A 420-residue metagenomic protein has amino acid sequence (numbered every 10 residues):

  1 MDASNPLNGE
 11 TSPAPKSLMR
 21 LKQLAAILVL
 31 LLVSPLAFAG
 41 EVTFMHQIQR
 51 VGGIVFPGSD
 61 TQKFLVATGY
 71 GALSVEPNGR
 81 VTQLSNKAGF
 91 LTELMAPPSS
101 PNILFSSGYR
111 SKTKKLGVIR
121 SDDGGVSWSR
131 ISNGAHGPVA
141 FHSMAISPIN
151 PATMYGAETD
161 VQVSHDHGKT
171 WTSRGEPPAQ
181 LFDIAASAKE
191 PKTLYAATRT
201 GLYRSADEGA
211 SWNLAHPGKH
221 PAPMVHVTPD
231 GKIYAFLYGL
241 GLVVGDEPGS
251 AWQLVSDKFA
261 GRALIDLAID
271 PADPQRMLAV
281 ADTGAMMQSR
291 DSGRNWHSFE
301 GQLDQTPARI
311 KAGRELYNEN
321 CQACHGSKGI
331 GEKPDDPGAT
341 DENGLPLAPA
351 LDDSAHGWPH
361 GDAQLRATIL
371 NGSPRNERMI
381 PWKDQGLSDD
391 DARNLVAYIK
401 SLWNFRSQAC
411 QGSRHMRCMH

Functional and structural regions predicted by a protein language model:
E41-F44, Y70-A88, K115-N133, V161-G175 (+3 more regions): Asp-box/BNR beta-propeller loop motif
T43-L73: Beta-strand-rich domains and repeat architectures in extracellular enzymes and scaffolds, especially beta-propellers
G58-D60, P98-P101, P148-P151, A188-E190 (+2 more regions): Residue-level detector of Asp-centered blade-edge/turn motifs that repeat once per structural unit in beta-propeller
E300-N318, E332, C418-H420: Electrostatic cytochrome c docking/interface patches
Y317-S327, M379, L395-I399: The canonical Cys-X-X-Cys-His
G326-A367, P381: Gly/Gly-Pro-rich "capping" loops immediately C-terminal to redox-active cysteine motifs in periplasmic/lumenal
L345-S354, T368-L402, S407, Q411-H415: Axial heme c-ligation environment in periplasmic c-type cytochrome domains
